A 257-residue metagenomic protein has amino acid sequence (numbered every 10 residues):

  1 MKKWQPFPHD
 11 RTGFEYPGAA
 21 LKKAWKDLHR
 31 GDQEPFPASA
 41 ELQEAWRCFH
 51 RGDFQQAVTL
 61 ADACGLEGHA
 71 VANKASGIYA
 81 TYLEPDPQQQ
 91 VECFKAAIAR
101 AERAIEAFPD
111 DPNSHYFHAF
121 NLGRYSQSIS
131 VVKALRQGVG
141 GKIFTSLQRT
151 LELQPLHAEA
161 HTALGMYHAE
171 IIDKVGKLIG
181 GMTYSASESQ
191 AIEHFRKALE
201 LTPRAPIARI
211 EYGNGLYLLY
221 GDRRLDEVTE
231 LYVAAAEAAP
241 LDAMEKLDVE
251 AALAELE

Functional and structural regions predicted by a protein language model:
M1-Q154, E159, L164, I192 (+1 more regions): N-terminal alpha-helical interaction modules that lie
Y79, R124-Y125, I171, K197 (+2 more regions): A very general structural signal that marks isolated residues within well-ordered alpha-helical segments
L156-P203: Alpha-helical adaptor scaffolds
E193-V233: Glycine/small-residue-rich hydrophobic helix-like segments
